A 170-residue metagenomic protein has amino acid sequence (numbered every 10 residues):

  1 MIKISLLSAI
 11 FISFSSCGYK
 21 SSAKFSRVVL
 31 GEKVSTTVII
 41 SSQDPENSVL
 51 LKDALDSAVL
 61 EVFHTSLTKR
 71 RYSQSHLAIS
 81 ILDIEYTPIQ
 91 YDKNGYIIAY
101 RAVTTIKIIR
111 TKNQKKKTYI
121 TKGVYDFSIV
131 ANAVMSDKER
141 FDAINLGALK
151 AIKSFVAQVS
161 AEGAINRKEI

Functional and structural regions predicted by a protein language model:
I4, I12-L60, A161-I170: A structural "domain/chain start" motif
L30, R71, I98-Y100: Solvent-exposed loop and beta-edge segments used for protein-protein assembly and interaction
Q43, N47, L51, I98-Y100 (+1 more regions): Extracytoplasmic/periplasmic, Sec-exported soluble proteins
E46, T65-S66, Y86-T87, E162: Short beta-strands and strand-coil junctions in structured, solvent-facing domains, enriched
H64-Q74: Short acidic low-complexity segments
H76-D142: Surface-exposed short loop/turn segments
Q114, A131-I170: C-terminal/domain-edge helix-coil "capping" segments
